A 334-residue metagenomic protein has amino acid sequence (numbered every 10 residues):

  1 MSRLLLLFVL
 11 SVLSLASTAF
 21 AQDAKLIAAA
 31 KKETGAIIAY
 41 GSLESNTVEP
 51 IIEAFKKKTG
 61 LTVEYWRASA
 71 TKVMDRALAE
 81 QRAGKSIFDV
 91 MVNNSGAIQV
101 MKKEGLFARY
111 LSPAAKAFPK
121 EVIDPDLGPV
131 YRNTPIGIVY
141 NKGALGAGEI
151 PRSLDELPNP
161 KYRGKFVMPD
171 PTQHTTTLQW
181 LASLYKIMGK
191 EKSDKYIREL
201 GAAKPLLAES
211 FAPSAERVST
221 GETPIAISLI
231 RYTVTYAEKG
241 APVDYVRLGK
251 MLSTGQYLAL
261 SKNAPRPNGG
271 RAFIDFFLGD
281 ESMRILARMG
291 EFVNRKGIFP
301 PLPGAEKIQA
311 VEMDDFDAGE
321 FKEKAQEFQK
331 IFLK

Functional and structural regions predicted by a protein language model:
R3-A16: Bacterial N-terminal signal peptides
A21-I38, K56-K57, N159-K161: Immediate post-signal peptide segment of exported/extracytoplasmic ligand-binding proteins
I38-I52, E64-Q81, S86-E222: Extracytoplasmic ligand-binding site segments that recognize negatively charged/polar headgroups
S95-V100, T223-P242: A ligand-binding cleft/hinge motif common to bilobed small-molecule-binding domains
K120, N133-T134, Y196-G201, L207-A208 (+1 more regions): Periplasmic-binding protein-like
G137-A144, L181-A182, G255-R266, I285-R288: A bilobed periplasmic-binding-protein/Venus flytrap-type ligand-binding module shared by bacterial periplasmic
G164-T172, F277-F299: Periplasmic-binding protein-like
P300-K334: Extracellular/periplasmic bilobal clamshell ligand-binding domains
